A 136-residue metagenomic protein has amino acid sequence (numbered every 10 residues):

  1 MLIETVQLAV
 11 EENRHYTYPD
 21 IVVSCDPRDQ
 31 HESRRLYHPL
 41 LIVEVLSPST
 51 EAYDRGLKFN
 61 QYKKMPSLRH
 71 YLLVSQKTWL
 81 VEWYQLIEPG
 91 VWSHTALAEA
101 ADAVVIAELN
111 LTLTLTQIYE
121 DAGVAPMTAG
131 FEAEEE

Functional and structural regions predicted by a protein language model:
I3-M65, L73-E136: C-terminal interaction segment
